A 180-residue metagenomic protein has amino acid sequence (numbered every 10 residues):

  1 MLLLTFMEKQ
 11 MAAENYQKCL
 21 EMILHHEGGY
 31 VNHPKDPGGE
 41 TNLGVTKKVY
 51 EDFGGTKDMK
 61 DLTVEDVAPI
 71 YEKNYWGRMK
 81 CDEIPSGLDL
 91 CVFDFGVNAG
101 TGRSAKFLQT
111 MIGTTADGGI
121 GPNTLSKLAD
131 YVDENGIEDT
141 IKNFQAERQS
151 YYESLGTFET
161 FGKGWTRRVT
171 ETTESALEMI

Functional and structural regions predicted by a protein language model:
L2-I180: Cell-wall polysaccharide-cleaving catalytic domain and substrate-binding groove, primarily in peptidoglycan/chitin
